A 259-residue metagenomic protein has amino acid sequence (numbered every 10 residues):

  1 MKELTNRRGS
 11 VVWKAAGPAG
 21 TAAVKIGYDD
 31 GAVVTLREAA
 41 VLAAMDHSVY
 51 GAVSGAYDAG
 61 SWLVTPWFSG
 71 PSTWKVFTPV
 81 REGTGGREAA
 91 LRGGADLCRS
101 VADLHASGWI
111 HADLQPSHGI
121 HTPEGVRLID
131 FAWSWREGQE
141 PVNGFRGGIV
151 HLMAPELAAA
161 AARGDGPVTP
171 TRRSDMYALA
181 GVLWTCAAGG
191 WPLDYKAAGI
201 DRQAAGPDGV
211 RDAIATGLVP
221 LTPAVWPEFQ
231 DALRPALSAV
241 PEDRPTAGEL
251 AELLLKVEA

Functional and structural regions predicted by a protein language model:
N6-R37: ATP-binding glycine-rich loop module of kinase domains
A52-W62: Short beta-strand micro-motifs within the conserved protein kinase catalytic domain, predominantly in the N-lobe
G60-S72: Conserved short submotifs of the Hanks-type protein kinase catalytic core that shape the nucleotide-binding pocket
H105-H121: Catalytic-loop of the protein kinase fold
D130-W135: Activation of the activation-loop gatekeeper triad in protein kinase-fold domains
S238-E249: A conserved short helix/loop substructure at the end of the activation segment of eukaryotic-like protein kinase domains
